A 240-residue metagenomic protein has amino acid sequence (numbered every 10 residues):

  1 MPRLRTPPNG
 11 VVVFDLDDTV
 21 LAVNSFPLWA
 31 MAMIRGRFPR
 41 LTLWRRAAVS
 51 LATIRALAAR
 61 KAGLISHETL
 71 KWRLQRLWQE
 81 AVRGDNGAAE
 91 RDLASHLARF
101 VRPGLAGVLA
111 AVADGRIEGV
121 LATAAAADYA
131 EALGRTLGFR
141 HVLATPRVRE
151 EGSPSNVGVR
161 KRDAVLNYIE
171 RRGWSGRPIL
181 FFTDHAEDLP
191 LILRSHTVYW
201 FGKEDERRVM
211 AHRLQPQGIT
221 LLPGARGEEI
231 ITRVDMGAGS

Functional and structural regions predicted by a protein language model:
M1-V11, S95-S240: C-terminal cap/substrate-recognition subdomain and adjoining C-terminal extension of metal-dependent phosphatase-like
P2-G63: Active-site neighborhood of HAD-like aspartate-dependent phosphohydrolases
W29, W44, W72, L77-W78 (+2 more regions): A residue-identity detector for tryptophan
T42, V82, N86, N156-V157: Residues that cap or delimit alpha-helices
T53-S66, G84, A124-A126, V142: Short N-terminal helix-initiation segments at or just after the protein's N-terminus
S66-G104: Metal-dependent phosphoesterase signature
